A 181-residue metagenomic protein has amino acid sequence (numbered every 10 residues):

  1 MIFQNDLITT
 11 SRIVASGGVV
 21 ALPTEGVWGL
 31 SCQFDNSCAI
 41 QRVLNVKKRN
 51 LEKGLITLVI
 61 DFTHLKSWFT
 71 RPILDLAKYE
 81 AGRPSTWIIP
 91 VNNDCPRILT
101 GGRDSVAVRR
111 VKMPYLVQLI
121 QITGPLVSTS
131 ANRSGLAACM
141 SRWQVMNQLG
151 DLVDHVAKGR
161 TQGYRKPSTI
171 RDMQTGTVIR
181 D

Functional and structural regions predicted by a protein language model:
M1-D181: Active-site-adjacent structural elements in enzyme catalytic cores
